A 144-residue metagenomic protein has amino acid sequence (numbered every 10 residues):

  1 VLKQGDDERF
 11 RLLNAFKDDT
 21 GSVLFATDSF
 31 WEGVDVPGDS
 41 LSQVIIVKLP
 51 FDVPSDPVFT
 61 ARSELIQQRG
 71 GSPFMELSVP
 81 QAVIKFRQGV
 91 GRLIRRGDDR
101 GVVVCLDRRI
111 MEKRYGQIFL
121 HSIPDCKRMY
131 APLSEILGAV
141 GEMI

Functional and structural regions predicted by a protein language model:
V1-I144: ASCE RecA-like P-loop NTPase motor cores that couple ATP hydrolysis to mechanical translocation on nucleic acids
